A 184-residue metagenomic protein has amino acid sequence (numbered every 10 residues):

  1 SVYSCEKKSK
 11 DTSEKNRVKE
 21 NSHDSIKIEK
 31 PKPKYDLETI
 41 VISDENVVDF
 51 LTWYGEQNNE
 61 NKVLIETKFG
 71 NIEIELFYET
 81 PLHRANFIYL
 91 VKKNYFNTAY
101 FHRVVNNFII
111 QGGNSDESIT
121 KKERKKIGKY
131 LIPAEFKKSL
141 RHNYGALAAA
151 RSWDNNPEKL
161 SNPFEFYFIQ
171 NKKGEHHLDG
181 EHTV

Functional and structural regions predicted by a protein language model:
S1-Y3: Sec-dependent bacterial lipoprotein signal peptides
C5-V184: Cyclophilin-like peptidyl-prolyl cis-trans isomerases
